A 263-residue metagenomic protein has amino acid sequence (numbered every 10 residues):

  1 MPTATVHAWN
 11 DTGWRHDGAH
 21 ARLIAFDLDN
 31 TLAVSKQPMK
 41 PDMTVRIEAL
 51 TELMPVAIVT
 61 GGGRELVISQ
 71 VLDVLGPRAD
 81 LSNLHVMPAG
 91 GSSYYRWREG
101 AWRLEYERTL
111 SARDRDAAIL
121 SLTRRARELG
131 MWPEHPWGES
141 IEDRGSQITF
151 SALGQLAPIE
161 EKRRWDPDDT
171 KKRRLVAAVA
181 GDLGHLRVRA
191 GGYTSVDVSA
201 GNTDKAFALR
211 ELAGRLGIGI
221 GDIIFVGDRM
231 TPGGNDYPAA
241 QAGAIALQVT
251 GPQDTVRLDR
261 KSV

Functional and structural regions predicted by a protein language model:
M1-F26, D42-A49, D73-V74: Non-catalytic pre-domain segments flanking phosphatase-related domains
D17-Q37, I58, V86, L209 (+1 more regions): Asp-based phosphoryl-transfer active-site loop
L28, K36-P38, I223-G227, T231: Conserved cytosolic headpiece of P-type ATPases
P38-W137: Active-site phosphate-binding/coordination module
L50-V71, V86, S140-L156, G192 (+2 more regions): Substrate-recognition element of Asp-dependent hydrolases with the DxDx(T/V) motif
P133-I224: Conserved acidic, metal-coordinating active-site core of Asp-based, Mg2+-dependent phosphoryl-transfer enzymes
D204-E211, I218, D228-G243: Acidic, divalent-metal-coordinating active-site segment for phosphoryl/phosphodiester hydrolysis, typified by short
K261-V263: Conserved small/polar residues in nucleotide/adenosyl-binding loops
